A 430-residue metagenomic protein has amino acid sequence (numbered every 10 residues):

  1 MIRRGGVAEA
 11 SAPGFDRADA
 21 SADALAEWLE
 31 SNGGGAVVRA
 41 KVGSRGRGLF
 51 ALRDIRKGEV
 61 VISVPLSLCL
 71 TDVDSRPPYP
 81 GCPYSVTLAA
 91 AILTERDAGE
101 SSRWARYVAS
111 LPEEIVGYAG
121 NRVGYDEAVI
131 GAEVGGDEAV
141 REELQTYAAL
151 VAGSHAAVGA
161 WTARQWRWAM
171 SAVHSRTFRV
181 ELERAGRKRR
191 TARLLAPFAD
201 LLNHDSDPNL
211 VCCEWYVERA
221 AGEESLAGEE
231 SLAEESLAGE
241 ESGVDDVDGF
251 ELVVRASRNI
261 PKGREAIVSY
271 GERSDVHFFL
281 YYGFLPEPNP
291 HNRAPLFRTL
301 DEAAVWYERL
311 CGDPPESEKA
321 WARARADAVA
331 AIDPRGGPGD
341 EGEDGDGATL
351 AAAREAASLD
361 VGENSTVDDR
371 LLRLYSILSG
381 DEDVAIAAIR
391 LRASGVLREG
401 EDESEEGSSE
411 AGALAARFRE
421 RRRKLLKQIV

Functional and structural regions predicted by a protein language model:
M1, G5-A10: N-terminal chloroplast transit peptides
A12-D54, P65-W104, P112, G159-R167 (+7 more regions): Charged low-complexity "KEKE/polyampholyte" interaction tracts
W28, V64, L150, A172 (+5 more regions): Generic, well-ordered alpha-helical scaffold segments in large soluble proteins
G33, C69-D72, A148, A152-H155 (+10 more regions): Eukaryotic basic, amphipathic alpha-helical target segments in cytosolic regions
R45-S75, E143, A149-G153, F198-D207 (+1 more regions): Conserved SET/PR-domain catalytic core that frames the SAM/AdoMet-binding pocket
C82-E224, G228-E230, E235, G239-E240 (+1 more regions): Catalytic cores of histone-lysine modification enzymes
P208, C213-W215, I267, F279-L280 (+1 more regions): Short conserved micro-motifs at the rims of enzyme active sites and ligand-binding pockets
